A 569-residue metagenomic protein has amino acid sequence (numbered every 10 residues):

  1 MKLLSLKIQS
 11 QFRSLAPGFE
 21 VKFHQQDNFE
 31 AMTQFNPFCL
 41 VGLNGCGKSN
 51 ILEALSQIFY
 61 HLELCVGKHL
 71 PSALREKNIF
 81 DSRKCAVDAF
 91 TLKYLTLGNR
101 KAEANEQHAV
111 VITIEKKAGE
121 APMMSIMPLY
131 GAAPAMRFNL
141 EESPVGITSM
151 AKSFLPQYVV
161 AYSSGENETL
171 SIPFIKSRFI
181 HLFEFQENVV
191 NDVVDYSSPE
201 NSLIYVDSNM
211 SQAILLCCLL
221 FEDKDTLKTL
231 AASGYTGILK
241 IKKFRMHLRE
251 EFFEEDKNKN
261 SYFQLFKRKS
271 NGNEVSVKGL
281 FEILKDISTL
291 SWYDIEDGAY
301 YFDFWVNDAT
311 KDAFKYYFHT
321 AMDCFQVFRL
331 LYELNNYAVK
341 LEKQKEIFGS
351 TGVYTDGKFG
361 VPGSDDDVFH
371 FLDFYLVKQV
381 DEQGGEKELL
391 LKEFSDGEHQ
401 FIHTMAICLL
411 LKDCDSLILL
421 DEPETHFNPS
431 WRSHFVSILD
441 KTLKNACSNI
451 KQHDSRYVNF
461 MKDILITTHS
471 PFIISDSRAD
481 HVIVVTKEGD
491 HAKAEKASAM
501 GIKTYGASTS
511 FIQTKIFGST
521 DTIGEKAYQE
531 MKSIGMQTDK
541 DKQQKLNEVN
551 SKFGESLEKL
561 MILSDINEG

Functional and structural regions predicted by a protein language model:
M1-A73, T96-R100, I347-G518, T522-G524: Switch/communication elements of ASCE P-loop NTPase nucleotide-binding domains
M1-L4, A31-Q34, P144, M150-F154 (+8 more regions): Acidic, Mg2+-coordinating catalytic modules of nucleic-acid enzymes
K2-R13, H24-Q26, A213-H399, A406-L417 (+2 more regions): Extended helical coiled-coil dimerization/tether regions that scaffold and oligomerize large DNA-maintenance assemblies
S10-F19, T96-A109, A133-R137, E222-A231 (+1 more regions): Short, surface-exposed beta-strand/loop "edge" segments at domain boundaries and coil↔beta transitions
L52-E120: Conserved P-loop NTP-binding catalytic core
G67, E76-I79, F138-S149, T468-H469: Short alpha-helical segments and helix-capping/turn motifs at coil-helix boundaries
M127-K152, Y196-S197, H399: Short linear interaction motifs
V159-S163, T229-A231, W292, K343 (+3 more regions): A structural signal for short, well-ordered beta-strand segments and their strand-loop junctions that often border
